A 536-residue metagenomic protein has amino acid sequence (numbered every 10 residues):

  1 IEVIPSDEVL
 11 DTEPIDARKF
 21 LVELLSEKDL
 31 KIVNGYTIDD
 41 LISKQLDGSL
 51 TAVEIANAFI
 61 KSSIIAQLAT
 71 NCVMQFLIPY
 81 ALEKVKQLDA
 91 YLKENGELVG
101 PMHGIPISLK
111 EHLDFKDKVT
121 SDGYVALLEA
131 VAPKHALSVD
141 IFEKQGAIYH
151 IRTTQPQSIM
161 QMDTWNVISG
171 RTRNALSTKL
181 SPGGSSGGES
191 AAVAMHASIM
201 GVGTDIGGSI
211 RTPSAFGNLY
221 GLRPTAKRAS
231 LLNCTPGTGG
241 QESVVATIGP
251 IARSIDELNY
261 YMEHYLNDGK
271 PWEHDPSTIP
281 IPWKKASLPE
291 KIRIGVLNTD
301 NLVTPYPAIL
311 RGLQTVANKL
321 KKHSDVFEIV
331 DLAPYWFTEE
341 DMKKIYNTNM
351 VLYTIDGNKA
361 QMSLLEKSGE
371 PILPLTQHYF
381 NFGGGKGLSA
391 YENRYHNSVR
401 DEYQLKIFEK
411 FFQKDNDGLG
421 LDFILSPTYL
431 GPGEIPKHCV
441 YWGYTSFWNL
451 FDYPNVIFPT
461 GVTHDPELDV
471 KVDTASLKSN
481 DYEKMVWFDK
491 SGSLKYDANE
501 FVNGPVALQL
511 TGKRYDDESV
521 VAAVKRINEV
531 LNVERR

Functional and structural regions predicted by a protein language model:
I1-A90, D481, N499, V533-R536: An N-terminal boundary/leader segment
K19-L25, D29, M102-V125, L288-L297 (+2 more regions): Short helix-loop capping/hinge segments that flank enzyme active sites or metal/cofactor-binding pockets
Y91-S121, I148-I151, Q155, L320: Conserved small-residue hinge/capping positions at short loops/turns that sit at secondary-structure boundaries within
T120-E129, Y306-P307, G433-C439: Glycine/threonine-rich flexible loop motifs
H135-Y265, P454-P459, A507: Short glycine/serine-rich loop segments
R223-T315, K367-L373, E529-R536: A short helix-breaking turn/cap at a secondary-structure junction
A246, P250, Y496, G504-D516 (+2 more regions): Short, well-ordered beta-strand elements
